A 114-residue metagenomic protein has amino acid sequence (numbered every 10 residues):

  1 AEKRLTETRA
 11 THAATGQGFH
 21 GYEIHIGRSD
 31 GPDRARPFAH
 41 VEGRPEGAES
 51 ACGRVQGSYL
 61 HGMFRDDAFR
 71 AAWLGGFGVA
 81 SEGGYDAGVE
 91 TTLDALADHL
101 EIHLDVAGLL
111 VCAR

Functional and structural regions predicted by a protein language model:
A1-E49: Pocket-forming structural segment of enzyme catalytic cores
E46-R114: Acyltransferase
